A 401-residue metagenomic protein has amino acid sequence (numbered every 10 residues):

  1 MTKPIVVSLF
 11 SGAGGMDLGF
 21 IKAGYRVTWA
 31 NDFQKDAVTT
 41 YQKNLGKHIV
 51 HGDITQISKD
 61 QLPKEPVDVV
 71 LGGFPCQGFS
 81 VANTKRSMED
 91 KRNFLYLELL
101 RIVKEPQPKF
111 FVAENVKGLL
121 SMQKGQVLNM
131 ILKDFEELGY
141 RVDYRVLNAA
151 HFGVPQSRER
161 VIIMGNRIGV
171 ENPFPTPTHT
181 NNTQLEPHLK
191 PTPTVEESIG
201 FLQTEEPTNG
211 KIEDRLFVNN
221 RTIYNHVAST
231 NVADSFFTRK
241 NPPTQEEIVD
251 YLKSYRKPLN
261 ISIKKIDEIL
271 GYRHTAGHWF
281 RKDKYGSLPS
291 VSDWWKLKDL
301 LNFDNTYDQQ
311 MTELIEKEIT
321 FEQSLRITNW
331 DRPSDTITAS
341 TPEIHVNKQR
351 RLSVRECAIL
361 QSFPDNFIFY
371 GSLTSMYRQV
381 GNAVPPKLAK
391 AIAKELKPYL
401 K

Functional and structural regions predicted by a protein language model:
V6-F20, I54, K64-N83, F111-N115 (+4 more regions): Conserved proline-anchored active-site loop of SAM-dependent methyltransferases that bridges a beta-strand
G19-R26, N44: A short, Lys/Arg-enriched amphipathic alpha-helix followed by its capping loop at the start of a domain
A30-N31: The conserved SAM/SAH-binding core of class I Rossmann-like methyltransferase domains, concentrating on the hydrophobic
Q34-K35: Conserved SAM/SAH-binding beta-strand->alpha-helix loop
T39-I49: Short, conserved SAM-binding/catalytic segment of Class I S-adenosyl-L-methionine-dependent methyltransferases
H51-K59: Canonical radical SAM enzyme core domain
K59-V67, V81-T312: Class I S-adenosyl-L-methionine
T192, E196, L297-I368, L373-M376 (+2 more regions): Class I SAM-dependent DNA methyltransferase catalytic core with a primary bias toward cytosine-5 DNMT/HhaI-like enzymes
